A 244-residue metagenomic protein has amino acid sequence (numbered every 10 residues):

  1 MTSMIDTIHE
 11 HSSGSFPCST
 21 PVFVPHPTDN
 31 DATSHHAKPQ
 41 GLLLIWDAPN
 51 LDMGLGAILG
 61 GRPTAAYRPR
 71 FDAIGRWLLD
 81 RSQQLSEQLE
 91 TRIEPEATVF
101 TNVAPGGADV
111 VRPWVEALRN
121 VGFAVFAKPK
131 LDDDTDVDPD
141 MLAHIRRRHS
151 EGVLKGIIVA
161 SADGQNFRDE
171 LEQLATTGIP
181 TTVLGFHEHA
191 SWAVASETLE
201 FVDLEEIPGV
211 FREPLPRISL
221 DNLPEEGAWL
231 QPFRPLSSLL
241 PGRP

Functional and structural regions predicted by a protein language model:
T2-T135: Domain-level signal for Mg2+-assisted phosphodiester chemistry and nucleotide/NA-binding surfaces in nucleic-acid
G107-R243: Nuclease catalytic cores that cleave nucleic-acid phosphodiester bonds, predominantly acidic two-metal-ion
